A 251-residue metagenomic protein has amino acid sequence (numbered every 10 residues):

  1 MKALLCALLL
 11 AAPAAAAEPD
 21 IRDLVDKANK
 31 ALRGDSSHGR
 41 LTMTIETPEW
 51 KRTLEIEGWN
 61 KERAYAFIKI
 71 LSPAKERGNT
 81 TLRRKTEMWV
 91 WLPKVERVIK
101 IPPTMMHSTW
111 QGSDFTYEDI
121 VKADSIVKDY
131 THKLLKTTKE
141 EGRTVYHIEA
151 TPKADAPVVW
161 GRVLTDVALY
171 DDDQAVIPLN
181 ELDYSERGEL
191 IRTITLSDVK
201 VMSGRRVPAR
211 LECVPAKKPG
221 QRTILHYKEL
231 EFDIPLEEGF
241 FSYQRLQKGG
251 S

Functional and structural regions predicted by a protein language model:
A3-P13: Sec-dependent N-terminal signal peptides
P19-K94, K133-L134: N-terminal mature ectodomain segment of secretory-pathway/periplasmic proteins
D23-D26, T53-E55, Y130-K136, T193-S197 (+1 more regions): Short structured motifs
K61-R63, L71-P73, T86-E87, P93-V95 (+6 more regions): Solvent-exposed coil/turn segments that connect beta secondary-structure elements in extracytoplasmic/periplasmic
P93-V121: Acidic/charged, solvent-exposed loop-and-adjacent secondary-structure segments enriched in E/D, K/R, S/T, and G/P
K100, E118-A123, E141-F241: Gly/Pro-enriched, hydrophobic low-complexity segments that function as extracytoplasmic propeptides/linkers
I120-K139: Mobile-element integrase/transposase regions, centering on the N-terminal DNA-binding/Zn-coordinating module
G239-G250: Short, low-complexity, Pro/Ser/Thr/Gly-rich segments in the mature regions of secreted, periplasmic
